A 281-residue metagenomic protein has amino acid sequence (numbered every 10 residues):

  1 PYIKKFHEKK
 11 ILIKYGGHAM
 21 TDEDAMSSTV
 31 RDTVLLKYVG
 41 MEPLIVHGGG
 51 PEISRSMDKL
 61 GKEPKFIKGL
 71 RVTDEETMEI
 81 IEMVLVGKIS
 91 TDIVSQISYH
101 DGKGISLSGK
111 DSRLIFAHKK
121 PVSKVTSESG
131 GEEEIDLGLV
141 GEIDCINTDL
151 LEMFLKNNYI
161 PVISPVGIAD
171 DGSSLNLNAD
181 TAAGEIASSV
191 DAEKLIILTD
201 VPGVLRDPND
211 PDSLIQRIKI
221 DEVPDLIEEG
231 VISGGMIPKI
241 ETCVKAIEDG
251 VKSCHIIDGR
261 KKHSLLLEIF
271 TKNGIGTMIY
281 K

Functional and structural regions predicted by a protein language model:
P1-R260, L267, T271-N273, Y280-K281: Nucleotide/pyrophosphate-binding catalytic subdomain
